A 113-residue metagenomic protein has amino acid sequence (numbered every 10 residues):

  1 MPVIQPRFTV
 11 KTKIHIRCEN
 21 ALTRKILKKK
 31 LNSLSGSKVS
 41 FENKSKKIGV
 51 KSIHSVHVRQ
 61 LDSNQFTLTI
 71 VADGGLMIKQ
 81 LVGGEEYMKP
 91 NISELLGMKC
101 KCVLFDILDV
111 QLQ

Functional and structural regions predicted by a protein language model:
M1-Q113: RNA pseudouridine synthases
